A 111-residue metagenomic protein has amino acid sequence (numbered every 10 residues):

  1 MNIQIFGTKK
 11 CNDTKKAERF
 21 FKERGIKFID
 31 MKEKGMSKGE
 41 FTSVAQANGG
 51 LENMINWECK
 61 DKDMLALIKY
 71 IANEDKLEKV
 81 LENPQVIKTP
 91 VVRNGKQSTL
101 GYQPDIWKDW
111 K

Functional and structural regions predicted by a protein language model:
M1-K32: Local sequence-structure signature of Cys/Sec-based thiol-disulfide redox active-site neighborhoods
M31-K111: Thiol/selenol-based redox catalytic cores and closely related redox-interacting motifs
